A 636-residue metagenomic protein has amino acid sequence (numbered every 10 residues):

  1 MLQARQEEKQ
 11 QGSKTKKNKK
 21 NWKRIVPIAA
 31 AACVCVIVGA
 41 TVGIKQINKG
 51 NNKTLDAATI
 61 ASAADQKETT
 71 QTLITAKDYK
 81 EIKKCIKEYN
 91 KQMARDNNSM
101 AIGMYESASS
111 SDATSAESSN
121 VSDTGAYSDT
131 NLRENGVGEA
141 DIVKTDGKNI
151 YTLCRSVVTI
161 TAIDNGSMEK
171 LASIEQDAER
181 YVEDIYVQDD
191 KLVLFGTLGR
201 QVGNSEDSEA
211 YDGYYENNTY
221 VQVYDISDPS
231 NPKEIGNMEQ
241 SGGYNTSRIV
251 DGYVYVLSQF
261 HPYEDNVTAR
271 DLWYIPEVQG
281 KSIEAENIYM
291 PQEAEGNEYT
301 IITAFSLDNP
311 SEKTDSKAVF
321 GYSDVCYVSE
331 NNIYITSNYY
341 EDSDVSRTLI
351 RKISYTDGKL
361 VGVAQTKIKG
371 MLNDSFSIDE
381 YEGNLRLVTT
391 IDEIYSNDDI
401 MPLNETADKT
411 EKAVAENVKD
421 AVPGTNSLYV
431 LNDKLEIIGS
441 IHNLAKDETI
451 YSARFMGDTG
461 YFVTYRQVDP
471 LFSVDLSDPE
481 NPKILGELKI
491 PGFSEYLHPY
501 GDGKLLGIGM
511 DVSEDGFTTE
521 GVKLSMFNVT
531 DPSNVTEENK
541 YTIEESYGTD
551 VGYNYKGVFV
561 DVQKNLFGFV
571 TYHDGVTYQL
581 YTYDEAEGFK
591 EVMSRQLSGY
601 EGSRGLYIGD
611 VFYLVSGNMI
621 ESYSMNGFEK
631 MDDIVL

Functional and structural regions predicted by a protein language model:
M1-K20: Disordered, charged N-terminal biogenesis/targeting segments of membrane/secreted proteins
M1-Q6, V26-K53: Single-pass transmembrane signal-anchor helices and their membrane-water interface zones
R24-I25, R155: Extended, solvent-exposed functional surface patches
I25-V26, G39, K409, G503: Generic signature of intrinsically disordered, low-complexity, basic-rich segments and short cationic peptides
I47-L636: Beta-sheet-rich non-transmembrane sensory/scaffold domains
